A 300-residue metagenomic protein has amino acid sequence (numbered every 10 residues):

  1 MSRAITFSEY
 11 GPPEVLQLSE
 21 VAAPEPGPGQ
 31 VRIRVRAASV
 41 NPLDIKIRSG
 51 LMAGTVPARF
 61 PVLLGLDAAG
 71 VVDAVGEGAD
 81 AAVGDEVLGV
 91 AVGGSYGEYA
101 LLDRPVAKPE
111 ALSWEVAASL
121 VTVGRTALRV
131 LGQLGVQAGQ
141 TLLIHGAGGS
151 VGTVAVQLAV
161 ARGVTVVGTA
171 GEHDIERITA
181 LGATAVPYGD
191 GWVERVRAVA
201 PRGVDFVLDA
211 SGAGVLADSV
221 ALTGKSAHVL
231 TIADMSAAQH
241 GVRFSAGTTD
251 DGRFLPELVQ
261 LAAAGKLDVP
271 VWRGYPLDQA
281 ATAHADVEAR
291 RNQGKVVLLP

Functional and structural regions predicted by a protein language model:
P12-V15, E20-A69: N-terminal glycine-rich beta->alpha transition that marks the start or flank of a dinucleotide-binding site
L66, E86-G146: NAD(P)H dinucleotide-binding glycine-rich loop of Rossmann-like/cofactor-binding domains, especially the beta1-alpha1
A69-A91: A glycine-/small-residue-rich N-terminal strand-loop-strand element that serves as the cofactor-binding glycine loop
A81-A82, V136, T223: Short, well-ordered loop/turn sites that connect or cap secondary structure elements
L120-G189: Mid-domain Rossmann-like dinucleotide-binding core that forms the NAD(H)/NADP(H) cofactor-binding site
T179, A210-P270, L277, P300: Glycine-rich phosphate-binding loop and adjacent beta-alpha segment of Rossmann(oid) nucleotide-cofactor-binding
W192-R202: Short amphipathic alpha-helix with an adjacent loop that forms part of the alpha/beta core around
D268-P270, H284-P300: C-terminal capping/lid region of NAD(P)-dependent oxidoreductase domains
